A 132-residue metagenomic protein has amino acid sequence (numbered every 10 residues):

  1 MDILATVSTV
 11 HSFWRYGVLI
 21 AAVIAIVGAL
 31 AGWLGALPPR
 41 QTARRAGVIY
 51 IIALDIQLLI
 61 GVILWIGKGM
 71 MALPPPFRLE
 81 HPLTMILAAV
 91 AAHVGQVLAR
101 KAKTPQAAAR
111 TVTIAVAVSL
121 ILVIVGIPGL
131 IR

Functional and structural regions predicted by a protein language model:
M1-R132: Polytopic transmembrane helical bundles with strong interfacial aromatic enrichment
